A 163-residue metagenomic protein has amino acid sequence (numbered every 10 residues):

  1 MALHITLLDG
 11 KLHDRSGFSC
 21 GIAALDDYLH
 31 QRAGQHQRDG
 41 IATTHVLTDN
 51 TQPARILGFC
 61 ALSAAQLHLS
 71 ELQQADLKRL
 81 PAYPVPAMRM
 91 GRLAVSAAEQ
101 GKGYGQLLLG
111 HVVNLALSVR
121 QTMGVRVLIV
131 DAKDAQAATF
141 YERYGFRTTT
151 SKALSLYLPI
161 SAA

Functional and structural regions predicted by a protein language model:
M1-Q35, D39, R55: Short amphipathic alpha-helix that is part of the acyltransferase structural core
G40-A64, E71: Conserved beta-hairpin
H45-D49, C60, M90, V127-A132: Extended hydrophobic secondary-structure segments that form protein cores and membrane-embedded regions
F59-R92: Conserved acyl-donor/pantetheine-binding loop and adjacent beta-alpha core of acyl/acetyltransferases and related
G91-G101: A short, internal acetyl-CoA/4′-phosphopantetheine-binding micro-motif in the GNAT/acyltransferase core
G101-L115, R143: Conserved acetyl-CoA-binding loop-helix of GNAT-fold acetyltransferases
L109, D134-A137, A153-I160: Short glycine/proline-centered loop/turn elements that form peptide/ligand docking sites
L117, M123, D131-S151: Conserved active-site alpha-helix within GNAT-family acetyltransferase domains
